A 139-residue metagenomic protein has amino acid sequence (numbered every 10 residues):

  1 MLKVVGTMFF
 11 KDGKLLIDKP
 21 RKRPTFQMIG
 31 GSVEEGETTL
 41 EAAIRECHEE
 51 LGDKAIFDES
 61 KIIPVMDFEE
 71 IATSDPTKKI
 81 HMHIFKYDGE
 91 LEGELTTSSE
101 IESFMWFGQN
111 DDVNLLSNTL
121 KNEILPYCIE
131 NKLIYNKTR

Functional and structural regions predicted by a protein language model:
M1, D53-I56, L133: Helix N-cap/coil-helix junction residues
M1-L15, E35: Conserved N-terminal beta-strand and adjoining loop/helix that marks the start of the Nudix/MutT-like hydrolase domain
L2-K3, M66-E94, Y127-C128: Active-site-adjacent beta-strand/loop module that shapes the phosphate/pyrophosphate-binding cleft
D18: Conserved active-site beta-strand element of glycosyltransferases/polysaccharide synthases
K22-F26: A conserved beta-turn-beta hairpin within the catalytic core of GNAT-like acetyltransferases that forms part
I29, E35, A72, I101 (+1 more regions): Functional cleft and adjacent loop/helix regions within the main domain that mediate ligand binding or catalysis
I29, V33-V65: The catalytic Nudix box helix
I84-D88, L95-C128: NUDIX/MutT-family hydrolases
